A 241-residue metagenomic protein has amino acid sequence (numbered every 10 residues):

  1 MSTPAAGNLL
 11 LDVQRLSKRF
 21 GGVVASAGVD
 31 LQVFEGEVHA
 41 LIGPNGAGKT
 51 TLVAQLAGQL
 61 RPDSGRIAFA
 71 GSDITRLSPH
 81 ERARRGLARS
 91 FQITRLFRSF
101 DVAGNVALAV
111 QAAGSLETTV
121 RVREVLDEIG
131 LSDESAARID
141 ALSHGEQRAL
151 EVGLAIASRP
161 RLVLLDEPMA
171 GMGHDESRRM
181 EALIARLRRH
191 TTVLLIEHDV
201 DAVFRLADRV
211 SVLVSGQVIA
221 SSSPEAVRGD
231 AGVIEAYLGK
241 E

Functional and structural regions predicted by a protein language model:
S2-E241: Glycine-rich phosphate-binding loops of nucleotide-dependent enzymes
